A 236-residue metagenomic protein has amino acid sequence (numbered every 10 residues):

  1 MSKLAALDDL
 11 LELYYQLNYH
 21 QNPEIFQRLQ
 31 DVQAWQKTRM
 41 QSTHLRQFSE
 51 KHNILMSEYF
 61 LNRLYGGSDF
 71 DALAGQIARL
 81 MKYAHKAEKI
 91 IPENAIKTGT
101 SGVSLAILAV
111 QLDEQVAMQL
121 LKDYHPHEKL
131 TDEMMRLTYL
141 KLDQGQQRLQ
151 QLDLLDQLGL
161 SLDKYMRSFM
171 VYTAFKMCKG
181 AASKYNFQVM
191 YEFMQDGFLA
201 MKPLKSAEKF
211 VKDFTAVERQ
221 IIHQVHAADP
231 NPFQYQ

Functional and structural regions predicted by a protein language model:
S2-Q236: Extended, well-ordered protein cores
